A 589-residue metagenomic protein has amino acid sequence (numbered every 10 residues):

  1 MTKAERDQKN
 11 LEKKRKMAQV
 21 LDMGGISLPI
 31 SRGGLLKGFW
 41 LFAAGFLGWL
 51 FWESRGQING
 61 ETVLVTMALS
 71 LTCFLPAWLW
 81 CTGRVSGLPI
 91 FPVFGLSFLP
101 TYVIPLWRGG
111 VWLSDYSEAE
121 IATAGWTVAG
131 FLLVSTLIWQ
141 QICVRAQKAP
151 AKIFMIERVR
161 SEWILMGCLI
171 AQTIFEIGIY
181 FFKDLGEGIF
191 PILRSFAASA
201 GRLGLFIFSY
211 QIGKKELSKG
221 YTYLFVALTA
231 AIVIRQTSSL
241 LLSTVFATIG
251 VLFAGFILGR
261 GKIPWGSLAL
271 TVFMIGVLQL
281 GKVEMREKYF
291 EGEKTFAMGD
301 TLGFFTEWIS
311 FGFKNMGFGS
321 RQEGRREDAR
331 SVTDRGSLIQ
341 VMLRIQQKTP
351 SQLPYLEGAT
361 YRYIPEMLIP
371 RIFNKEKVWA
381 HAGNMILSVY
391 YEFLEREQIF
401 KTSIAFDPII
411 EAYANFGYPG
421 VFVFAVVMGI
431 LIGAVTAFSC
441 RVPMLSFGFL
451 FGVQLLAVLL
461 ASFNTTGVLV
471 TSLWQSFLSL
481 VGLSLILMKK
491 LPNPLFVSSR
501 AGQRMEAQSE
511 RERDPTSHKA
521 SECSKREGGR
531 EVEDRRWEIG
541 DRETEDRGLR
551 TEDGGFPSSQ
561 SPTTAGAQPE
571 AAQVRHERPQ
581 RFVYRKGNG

Functional and structural regions predicted by a protein language model:
M1-P150, L252, F256-I257, G261-W265 (+4 more regions): N-terminal "leader" segments that precede or initiate the main folded domain
K3, K13, A18, G24 (+6 more regions): A juxtamembrane structural motif centered on a specific transmembrane helix
S31-W40, R84-G95, V159-G167, E216-F225 (+1 more regions): Membrane-interfacial loop-to-transmembrane alpha-helix junctions, especially the N-terminal start
L137-E291, S499: Membrane-embedded catalytic interface detector for glycan/lipid assembly enzymes
L270-W379: Aromatic-rich transmembrane-lumenal/periplasmic boundary elements in polytopic membrane proteins
S351-P419: Long extracytoplasmic/lumenal interhelical loops at the membrane interface of multi-pass membrane proteins
E392, Q398-E506: Hydrophobic alpha-helical segments
M505-E512, A520, G529-E552, P569: Short polybasic linear motifs
